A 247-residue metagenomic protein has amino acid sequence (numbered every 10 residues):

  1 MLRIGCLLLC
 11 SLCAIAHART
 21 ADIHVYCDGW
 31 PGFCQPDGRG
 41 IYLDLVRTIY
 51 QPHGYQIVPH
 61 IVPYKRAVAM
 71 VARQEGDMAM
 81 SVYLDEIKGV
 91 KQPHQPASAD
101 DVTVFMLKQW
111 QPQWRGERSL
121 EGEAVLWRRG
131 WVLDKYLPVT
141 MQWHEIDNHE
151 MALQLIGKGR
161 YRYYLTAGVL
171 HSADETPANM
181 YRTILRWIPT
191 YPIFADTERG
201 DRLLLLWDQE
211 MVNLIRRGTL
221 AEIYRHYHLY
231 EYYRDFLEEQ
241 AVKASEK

Functional and structural regions predicted by a protein language model:
C10-A18: Hydrophobic h-region of N-terminal signal peptides that target proteins for export in Gram-negative bacteria
R19-Q92, L126, E145-I146, H226-Y227: Extracytoplasmic small-molecule ligand-binding "clamshell" domains of the periplasmic binding protein/Venus flytrap
H24, D28-T48, L107-T140, E145-I146 (+3 more regions): Bilobed "Venus flytrap"/periplasmic-binding protein-like clamshell domains and structurally analogous long
C27-G29, A99-V102, S172-D208, E231-E246: Periplasmic-binding protein-like
L43-P52, Q111, S119-A124, F194-Y230: Extended ligand-binding regions for polar small-molecule ligands
P59-E121, G130-L133, T183-L185: Acidic, polar ligand-binding/catalytic clefts
I61, K65-D77, H149-D174: Short helices/loops that flank or line small-molecule/ion binding pockets
V132-N148, V212-K247: Ligand-binding clefts/hinges and TM-proximal coupling segments of bilobed small-molecule sensing domains
